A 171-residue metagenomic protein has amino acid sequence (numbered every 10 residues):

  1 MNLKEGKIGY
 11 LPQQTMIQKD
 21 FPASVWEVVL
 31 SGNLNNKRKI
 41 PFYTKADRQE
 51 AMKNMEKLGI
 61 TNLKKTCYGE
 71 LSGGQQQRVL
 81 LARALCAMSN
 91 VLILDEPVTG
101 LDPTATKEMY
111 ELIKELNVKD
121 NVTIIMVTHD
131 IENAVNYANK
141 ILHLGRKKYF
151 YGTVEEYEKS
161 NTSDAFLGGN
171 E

Functional and structural regions predicted by a protein language model:
T44-L63: Conserved ABC ATPase "signature" region
C67-L71, Q75: Conserved ABC ATPase signature
L81-A82: Hydrophobic anchor residue at the start of the ABC signature
L92-D95: Catalytic Walker B motif of ABC-type/P-loop ATPase nucleotide-binding domains
P103-A105: Helix N-cap at the start of a conserved alpha-helix in ABC-type nucleotide-binding domains
T128-H129: H-loop/switch region of ABC-family ATPase nucleotide-binding domains
K140-T153: H-loop (His-switch) and adjacent beta-strand-loop-beta switch element of ABC-type ATPase nucleotide-binding domains
